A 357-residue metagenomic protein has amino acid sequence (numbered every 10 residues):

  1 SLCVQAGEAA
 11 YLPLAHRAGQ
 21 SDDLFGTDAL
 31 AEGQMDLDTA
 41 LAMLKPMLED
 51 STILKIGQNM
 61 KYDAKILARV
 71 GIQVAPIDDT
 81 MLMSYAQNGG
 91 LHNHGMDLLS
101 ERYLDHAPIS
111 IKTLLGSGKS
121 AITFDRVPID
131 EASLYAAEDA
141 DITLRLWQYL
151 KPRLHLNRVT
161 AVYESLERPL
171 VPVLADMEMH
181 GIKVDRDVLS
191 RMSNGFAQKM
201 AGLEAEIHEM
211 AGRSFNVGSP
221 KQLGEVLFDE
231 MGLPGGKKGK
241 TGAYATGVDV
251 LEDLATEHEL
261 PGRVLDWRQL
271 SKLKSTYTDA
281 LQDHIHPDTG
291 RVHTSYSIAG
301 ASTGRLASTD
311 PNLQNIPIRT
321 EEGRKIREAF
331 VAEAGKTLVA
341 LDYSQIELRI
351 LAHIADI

Functional and structural regions predicted by a protein language model:
S1-L30, E49, A75, L91 (+6 more regions): Conserved "right-hand" nucleotidyltransferase catalytic core of DNA-directed polymerases
Q34-I53: Short, basic/hydrophobic alpha-helical segments
M47, T52-M60, A340: Acidic beta-strand-to-loop metal/phosphate-binding motif
Y62-R69, V226, I350: Phosphate- and divalent-cation-binding pockets in alpha/beta enzyme and binding domains that engage nucleotide-derived
Q73-G89, M96: Conserved beta-strand -> loop -> alpha-helix junction used to position metal-binding or nucleic-acid-contacting
I354: Detector for conserved single-position "signature" residues within domains
I357: Mid-to-C-terminal catalytic subdomains of enzymes that bind/position adenosyl phosphate moieties or nucleic-acid
